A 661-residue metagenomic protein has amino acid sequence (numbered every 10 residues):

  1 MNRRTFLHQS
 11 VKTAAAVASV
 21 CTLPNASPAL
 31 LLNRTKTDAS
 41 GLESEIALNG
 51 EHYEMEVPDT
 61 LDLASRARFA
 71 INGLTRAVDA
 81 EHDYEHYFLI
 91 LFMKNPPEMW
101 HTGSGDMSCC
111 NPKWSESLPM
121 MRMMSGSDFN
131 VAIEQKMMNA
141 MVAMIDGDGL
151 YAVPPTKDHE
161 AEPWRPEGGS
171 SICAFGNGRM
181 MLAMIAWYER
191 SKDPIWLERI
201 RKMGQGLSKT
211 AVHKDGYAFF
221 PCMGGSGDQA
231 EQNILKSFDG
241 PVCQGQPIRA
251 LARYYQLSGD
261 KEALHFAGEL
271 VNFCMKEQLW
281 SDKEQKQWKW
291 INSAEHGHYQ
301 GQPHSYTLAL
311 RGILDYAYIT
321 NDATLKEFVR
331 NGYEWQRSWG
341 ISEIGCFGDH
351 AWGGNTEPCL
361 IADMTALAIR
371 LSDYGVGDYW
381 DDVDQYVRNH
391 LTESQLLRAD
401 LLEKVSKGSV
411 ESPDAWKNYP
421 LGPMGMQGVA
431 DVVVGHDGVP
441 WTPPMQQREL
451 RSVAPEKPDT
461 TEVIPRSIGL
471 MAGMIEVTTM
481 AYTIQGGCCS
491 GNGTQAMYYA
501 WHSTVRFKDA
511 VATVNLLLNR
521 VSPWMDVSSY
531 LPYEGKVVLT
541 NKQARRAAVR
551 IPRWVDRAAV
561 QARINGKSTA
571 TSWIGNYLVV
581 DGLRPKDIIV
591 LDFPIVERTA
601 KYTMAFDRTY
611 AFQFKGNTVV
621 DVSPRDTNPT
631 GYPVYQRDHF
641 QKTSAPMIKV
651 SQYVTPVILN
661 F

Functional and structural regions predicted by a protein language model:
M1-V17: N-terminal secretory signal peptides and thylakoid transit peptides that target proteins across membranes
K12-V20, L30-C110, D128-W164, K202 (+1 more regions): Low-complexity, Ser/Thr/Pro/Gly-enriched N-terminal "stalk/linker" regions
T35-L42, S65, I71, T75 (+7 more regions): C-terminal beta-rich recognition modules with glycine/proline-rich loops and embedded aromatic residues
D59-L63, R122-Q135, W187-R201, Y254-G268 (+3 more regions): Structural helix-adjacent loops and short alpha-helical linkers that scaffold large soluble proteins
R66-M99, A132-A152, R199-Y217, H265-Q285 (+2 more regions): Long, well-ordered core segments of solenoidal/helical folds
Y84-G105, A152-I172, A218-G245, Q285-A309 (+2 more regions): Carbohydrate-binding/catalytic loop surfaces
S104-M123, E134, G169-E189, K236-Q256 (+3 more regions): Well-ordered alpha-helical segments within folded domains of soluble proteins
R557-D581, T599-F606: Solvent-exposed beta-strand/loop surfaces of large extracellular or lumenal domains
